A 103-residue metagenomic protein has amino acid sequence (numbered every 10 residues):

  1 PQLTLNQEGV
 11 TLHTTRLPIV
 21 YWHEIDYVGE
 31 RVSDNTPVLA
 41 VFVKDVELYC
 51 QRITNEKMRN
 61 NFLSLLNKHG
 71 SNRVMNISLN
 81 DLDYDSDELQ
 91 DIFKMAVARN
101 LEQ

Functional and structural regions predicted by a protein language model:
P1-G29: Conserved beta-hairpin
L3, L39, M75: A broad, low-specificity signal marking well-ordered, structured residues that form hydrophobic/aromatic
N6, F42, S78-N80: A structural detector for beta-sheet-dominated domains
H13-R16, F42-V46: Secondary-structure transition/turn motif
Y21, T36, C50-R52: Generic domain-boundary/flexible-linker signal
V32-F42: Short acidic, Gly/Pro-enriched loop/turn segments at secondary-structure junctions
V46, Q51-Q103: Terminal and domain-flanking low-complexity segments
